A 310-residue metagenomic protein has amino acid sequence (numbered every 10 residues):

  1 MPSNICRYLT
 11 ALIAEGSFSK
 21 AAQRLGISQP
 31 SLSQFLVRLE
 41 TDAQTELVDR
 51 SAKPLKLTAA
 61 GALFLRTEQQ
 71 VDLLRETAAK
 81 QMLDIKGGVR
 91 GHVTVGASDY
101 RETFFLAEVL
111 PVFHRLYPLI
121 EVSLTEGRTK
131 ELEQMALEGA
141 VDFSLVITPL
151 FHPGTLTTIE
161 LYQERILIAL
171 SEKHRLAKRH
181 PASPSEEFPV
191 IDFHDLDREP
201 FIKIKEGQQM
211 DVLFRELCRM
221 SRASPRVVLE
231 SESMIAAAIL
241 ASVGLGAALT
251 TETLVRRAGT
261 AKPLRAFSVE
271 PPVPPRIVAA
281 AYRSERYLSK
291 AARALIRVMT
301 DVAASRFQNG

Functional and structural regions predicted by a protein language model:
T10-P30, Q44: Short helix-boundary/capping micro-motifs
E40-L57: A short LG(V/I)-centered, amphipathic sequence patch enriched for acidic residue(s) preceding the LG motif
D42-A43, F64-K86, L295, R306: Alpha-helical linker/hinge and terminal dimerization helices associated with HTH transcriptional regulators
R90-P153, S231: Central regulatory/effector-binding core of bacterial HTH transcription factors
F105, R265-Q308: A late-sequence structural motif
L116, G127-R198, L254, G259 (+1 more regions): Acidic, Gly/Pro-rich loop/turn segments at junctions of secondary structure
R128-L132, L137-V141, I147, K203 (+1 more regions): Hydrophobic hinge/microswitch elements
I147, K178-H180, P184-S221, L288-R297 (+1 more regions): Secondary-structure junction motif
